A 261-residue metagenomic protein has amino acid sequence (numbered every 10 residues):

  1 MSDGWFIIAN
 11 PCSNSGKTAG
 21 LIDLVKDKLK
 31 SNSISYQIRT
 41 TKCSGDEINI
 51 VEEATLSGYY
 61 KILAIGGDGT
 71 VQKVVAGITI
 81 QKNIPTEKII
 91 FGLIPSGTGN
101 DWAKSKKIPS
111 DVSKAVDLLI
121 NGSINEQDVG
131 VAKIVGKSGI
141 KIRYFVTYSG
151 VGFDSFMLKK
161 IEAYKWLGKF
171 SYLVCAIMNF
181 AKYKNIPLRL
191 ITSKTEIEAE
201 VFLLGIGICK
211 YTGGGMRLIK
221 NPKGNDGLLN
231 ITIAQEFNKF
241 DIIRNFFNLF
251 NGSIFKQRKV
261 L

Functional and structural regions predicted by a protein language model:
M1-I65, A76: ATP/NTP phosphate-donor binding region
A19-L21, V75-I78, K104-K106, R217-L218: Short amphipathic alpha-helical segments
N32, I80-F202: Catalytic core of DAGKc-family lipid kinases
E47, G69-V74, D101, Q127: Short glycine/serine/threonine-rich phosphate/pyrophosphate-binding segments that cradle anionic phosphate groups
G150, D154, G205-L218: Glycine-rich phosphate/pyrophosphate-binding beta-alpha loops
K165-S171, G214, K220-D241: Gly/Ser/Thr-rich active-site loops/lids in small-molecule metabolic enzymes that frequently grip phosphoryl groups
T192-K194, E198, K223, I233-L261: ATP/nucleoside-binding phosphotransfer catalytic cores, i.e., glycine-rich phosphate-binding loops
